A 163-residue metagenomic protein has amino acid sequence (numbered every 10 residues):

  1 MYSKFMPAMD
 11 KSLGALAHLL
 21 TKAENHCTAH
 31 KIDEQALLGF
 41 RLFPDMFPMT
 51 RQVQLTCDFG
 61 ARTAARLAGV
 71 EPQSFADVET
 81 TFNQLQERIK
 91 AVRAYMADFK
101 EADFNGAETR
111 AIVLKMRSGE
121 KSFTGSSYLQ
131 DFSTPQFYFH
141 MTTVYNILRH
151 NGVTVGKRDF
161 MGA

Functional and structural regions predicted by a protein language model:
M1-S3, S127: Charged, amphipathic alpha-helical segments
S3-T21, Q35, L42-D45, M49-A65 (+1 more regions): Aromatic-residue-lined binding/catalytic grooves and analogous aromatic/hydrophobic interfacial grooves in multimeric
K4, L37, P44-F47, D77-T80 (+2 more regions): A structural signal for alpha-helical segments
L16-H30, V144, L148: Long, well-ordered alpha-helical segments
T28-L38, D98-L129, M161: Acidic interhelical loop/turn segments
L38-P72, E120-G156: Short, contiguous alpha-helical
A61-F99: Helix-adjacent hinge/juxtasegments
V155-A163: Short, highly charged C-terminal tails/helix-capping segments
